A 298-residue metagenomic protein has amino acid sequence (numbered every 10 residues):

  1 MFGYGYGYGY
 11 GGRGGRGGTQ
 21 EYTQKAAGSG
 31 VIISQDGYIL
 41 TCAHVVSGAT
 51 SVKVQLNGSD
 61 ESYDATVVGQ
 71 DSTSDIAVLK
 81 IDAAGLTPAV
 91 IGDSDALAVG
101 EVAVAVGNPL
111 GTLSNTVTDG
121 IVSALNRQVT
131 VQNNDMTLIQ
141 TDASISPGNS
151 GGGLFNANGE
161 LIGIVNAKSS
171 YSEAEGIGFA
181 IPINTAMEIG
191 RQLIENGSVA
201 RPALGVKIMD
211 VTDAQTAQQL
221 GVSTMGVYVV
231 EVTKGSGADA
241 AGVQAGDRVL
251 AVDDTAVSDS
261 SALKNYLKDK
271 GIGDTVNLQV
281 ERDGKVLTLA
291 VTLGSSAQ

Functional and structural regions predicted by a protein language model:
M1-A217, S223-M225, V230-K234, S260-D274 (+2 more regions): Serine-dependent protease modules
I39, A238-S260: Conserved PDZ fold ligand-binding element
A240, Q244, G284-A290: Extracellular hydrophilic low-complexity repeat tracts enriched in serine/threonine
